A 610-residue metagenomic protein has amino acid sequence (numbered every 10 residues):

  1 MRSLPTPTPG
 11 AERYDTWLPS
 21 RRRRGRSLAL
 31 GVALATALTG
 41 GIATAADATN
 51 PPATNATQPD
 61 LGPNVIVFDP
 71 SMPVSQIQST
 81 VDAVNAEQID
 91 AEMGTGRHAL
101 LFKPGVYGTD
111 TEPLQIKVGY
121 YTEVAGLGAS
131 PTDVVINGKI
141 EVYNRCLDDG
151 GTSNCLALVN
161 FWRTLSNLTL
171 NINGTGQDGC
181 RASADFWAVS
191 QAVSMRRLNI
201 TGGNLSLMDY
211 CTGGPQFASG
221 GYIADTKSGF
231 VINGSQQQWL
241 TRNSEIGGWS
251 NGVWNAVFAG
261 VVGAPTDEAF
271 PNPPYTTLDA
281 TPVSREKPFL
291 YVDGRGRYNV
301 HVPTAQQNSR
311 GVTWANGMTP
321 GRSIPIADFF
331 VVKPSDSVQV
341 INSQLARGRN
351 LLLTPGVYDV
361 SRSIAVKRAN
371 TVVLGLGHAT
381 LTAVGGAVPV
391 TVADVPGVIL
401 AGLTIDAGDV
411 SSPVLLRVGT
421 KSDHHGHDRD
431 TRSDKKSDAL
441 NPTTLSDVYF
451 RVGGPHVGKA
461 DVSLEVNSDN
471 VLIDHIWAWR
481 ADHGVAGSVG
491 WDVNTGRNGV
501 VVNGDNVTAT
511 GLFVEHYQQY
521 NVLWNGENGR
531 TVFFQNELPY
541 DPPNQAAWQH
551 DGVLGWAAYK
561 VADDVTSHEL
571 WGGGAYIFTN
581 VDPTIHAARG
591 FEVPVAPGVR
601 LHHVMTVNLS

Functional and structural regions predicted by a protein language model:
R2-A48: Secretory targeting and sorting signals
A45-S610: Extracellular/periplasmic carbohydrate-active domains that bind, remodel, or depolymerize complex polysaccharides
